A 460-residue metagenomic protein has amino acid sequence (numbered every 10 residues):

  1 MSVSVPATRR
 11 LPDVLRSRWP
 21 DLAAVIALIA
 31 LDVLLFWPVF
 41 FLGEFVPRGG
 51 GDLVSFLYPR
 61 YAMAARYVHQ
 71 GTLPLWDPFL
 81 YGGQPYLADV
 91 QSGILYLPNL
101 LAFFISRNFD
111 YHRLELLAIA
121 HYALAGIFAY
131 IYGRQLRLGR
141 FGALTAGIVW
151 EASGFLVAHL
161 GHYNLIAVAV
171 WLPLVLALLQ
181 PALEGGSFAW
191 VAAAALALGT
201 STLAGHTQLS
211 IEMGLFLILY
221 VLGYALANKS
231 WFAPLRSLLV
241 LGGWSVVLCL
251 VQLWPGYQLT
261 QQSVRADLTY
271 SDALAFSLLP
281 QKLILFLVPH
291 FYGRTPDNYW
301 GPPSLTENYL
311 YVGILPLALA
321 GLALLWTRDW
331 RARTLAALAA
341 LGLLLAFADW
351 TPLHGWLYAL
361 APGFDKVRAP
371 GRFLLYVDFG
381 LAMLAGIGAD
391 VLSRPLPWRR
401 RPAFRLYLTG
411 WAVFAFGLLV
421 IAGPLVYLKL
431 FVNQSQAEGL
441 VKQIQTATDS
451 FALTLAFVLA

Functional and structural regions predicted by a protein language model:
M1-W37, R236-S237, G321: Start-transfer (signal-anchor) and selected internal transmembrane alpha helices of multi-pass inner/ER membrane
P20-D32, W37, Y61, Y67 (+12 more regions): Mature extracytoplasmic enzyme cores
A23-I29, W231-Y257, T269, A336-L343 (+1 more regions): Hydrophobic alpha-helical membrane-interfacial segments at the cytosolic entry of transmembrane helices
L28-L31, I119, L124-L136, R140-L226 (+1 more regions): Membrane-embedded helix bundles of polyisoprenyl
I29-A129, I148-V170, V264-D267, S271-I314 (+2 more regions): Membrane-interface coil-to-helix junctions
G126-Y130, L172-L176, L250-L253, G293 (+6 more regions): Alpha-helical transmembrane segments of polytopic integral membrane proteins, especially the permease/helical cores
Y163-V170, L178, A182-G199, Q208-L209 (+5 more regions): Contiguous transmembrane helix-bundle modules in multi-pass membrane proteins
P296-L338, L344, R394-W398: Long hydrophobic segments that form regular secondary structure
